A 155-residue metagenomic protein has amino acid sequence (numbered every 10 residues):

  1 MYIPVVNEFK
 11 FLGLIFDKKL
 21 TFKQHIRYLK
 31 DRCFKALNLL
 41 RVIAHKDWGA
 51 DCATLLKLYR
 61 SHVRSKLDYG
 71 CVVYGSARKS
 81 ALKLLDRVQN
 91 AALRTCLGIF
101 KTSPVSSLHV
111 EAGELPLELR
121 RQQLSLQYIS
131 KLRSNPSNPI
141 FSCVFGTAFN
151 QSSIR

Functional and structural regions predicted by a protein language model:
M1-N7: Short, conserved micro-motifs composed of acidic
F9-R133: Non-catalytic, peripheral interaction segments enriched in hydrophobic/basic residues
L119, Q123-R155: Flexible, low-complexity interdomain linkers flanking nucleic-acid-processing modules
